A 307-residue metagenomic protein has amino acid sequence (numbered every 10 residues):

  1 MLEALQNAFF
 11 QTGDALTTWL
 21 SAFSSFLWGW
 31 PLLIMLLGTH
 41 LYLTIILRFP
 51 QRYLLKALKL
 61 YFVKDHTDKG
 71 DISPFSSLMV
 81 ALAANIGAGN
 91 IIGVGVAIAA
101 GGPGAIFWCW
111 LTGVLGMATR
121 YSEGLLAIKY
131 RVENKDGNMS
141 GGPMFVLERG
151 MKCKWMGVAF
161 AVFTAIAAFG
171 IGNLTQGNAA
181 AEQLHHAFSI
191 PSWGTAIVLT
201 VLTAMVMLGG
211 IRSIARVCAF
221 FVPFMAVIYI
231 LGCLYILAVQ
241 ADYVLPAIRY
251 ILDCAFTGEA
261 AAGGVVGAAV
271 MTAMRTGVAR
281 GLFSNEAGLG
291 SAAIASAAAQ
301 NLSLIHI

Functional and structural regions predicted by a protein language model:
M1-A88, I98-A105, G116: N-terminal alpha-helical transmembrane segments of multi-pass membrane transport and channel/translocase proteins
L5-L27, Q51-F62, P143-V146, G150-M151 (+4 more regions): Hydrophobic alpha-helical segments of integral membrane proteins, encompassing both true transmembrane helices
W28-T39, S73-I91, M156-G177, T195-T200 (+1 more regions): Hydrophobic, membrane-embedded alpha-helices of multi-pass small-molecule transporters
M35-Y42, I46-K59, A179-L184, P191-L252: Membrane-interface loop-to-helix entry segments
T39-T44, T112-G137, P143-M207: Helix-loop-helix module between adjacent transmembrane segments
V80, A105-G116, G137, F145 (+6 more regions): Alpha-helical transmembrane segments of multi-pass membrane proteins, especially transporters and channels
G95-P103, A298-N301: Alpha-helix C-terminal capping segments
I305-I307: Conserved small/polar residues in nucleotide/adenosyl-binding loops
